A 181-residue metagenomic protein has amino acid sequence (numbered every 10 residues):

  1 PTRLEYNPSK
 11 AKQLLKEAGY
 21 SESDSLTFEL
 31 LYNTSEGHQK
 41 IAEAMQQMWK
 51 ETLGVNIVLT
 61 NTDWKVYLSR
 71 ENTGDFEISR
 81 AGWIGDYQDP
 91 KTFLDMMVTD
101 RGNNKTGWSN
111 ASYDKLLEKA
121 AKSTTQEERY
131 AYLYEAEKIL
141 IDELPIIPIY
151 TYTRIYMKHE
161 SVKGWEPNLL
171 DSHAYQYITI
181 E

Functional and structural regions predicted by a protein language model:
P1-Q47, E51, S112, E135: Append "and occasionally in soluble cytosolic enzymes with long acidic Gly/Pro-rich linkers
P1-S9, Y20-L26, R70-G74, T92-K122 (+1 more regions): Short, solvent-exposed loop/beta-turn-alpha elements that line the ligand-binding surface or hinge of extracytoplasmic
K12, L68, D114, Y130-A131: Generic structural signal for individual residues within well-ordered alpha-helical segments across diverse proteins
A18-K40, S79-G82, T124-H159: Bilobed periplasmic-binding protein-like "clamshell/Venus-flytrap" ligand-binding domains
E43, Q47-E51, I57, K115 (+3 more regions): Conserved C-terminal helix/tail region of periplasmic/extracytoplasmic solute-binding proteins
M48-V98, Y132: Periplasmic binding protein-like
